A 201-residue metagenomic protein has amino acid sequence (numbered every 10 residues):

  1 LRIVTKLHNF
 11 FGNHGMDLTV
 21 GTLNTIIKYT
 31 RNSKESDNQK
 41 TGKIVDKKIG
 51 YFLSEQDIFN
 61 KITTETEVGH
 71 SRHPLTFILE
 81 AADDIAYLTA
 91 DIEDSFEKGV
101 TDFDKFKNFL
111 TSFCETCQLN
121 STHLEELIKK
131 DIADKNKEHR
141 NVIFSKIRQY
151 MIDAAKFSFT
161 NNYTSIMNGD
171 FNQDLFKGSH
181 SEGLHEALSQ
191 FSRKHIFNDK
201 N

Functional and structural regions predicted by a protein language model:
R2-N141, S145-D153, F157: Sequence-structural signature of the catalytic-core scaffold of metal-dependent phosphohydrolases that act on
T122, H139, I143-N201: C-terminal, non-catalytic "cap/extension" segments appended to globular domains
